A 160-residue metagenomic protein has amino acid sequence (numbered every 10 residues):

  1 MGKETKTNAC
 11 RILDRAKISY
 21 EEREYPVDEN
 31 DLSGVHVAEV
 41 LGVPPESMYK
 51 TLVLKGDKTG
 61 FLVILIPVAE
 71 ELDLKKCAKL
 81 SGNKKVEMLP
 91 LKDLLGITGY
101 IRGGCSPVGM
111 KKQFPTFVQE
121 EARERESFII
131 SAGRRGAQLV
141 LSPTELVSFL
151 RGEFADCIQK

Functional and structural regions predicted by a protein language model:
M1-K160: Extended, low-hydrophobicity, polar/charged segments
